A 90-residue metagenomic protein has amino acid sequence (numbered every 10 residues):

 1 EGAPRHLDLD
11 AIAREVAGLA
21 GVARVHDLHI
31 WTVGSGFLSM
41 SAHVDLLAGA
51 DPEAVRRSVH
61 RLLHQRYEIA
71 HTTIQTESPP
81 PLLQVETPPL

Functional and structural regions predicted by a protein language model:
E1-L90: Peripheral (non-transmembrane) domains and long loops of multi-pass membrane proteins
